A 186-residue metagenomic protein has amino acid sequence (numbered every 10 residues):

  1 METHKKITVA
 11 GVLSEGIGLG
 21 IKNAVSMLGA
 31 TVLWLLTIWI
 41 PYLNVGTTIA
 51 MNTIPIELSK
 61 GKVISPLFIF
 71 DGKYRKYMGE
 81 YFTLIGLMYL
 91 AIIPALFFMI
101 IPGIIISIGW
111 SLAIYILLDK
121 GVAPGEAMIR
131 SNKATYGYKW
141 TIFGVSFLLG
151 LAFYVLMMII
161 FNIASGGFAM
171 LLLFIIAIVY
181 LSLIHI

Functional and structural regions predicted by a protein language model:
H4-L36, L67-P94, I106-I159: Interfacial aromatic "cap" segments that immediately flank transmembrane helices in multipass membrane proteins
W34-I64, Y89-I129, S165-I184: Selective recognition of hydrophobic, aromatic-rich stretches within alpha-helical transmembrane segments of polytopic
T141, H185-I186: Terminal low-complexity interaction tails
L148, A152, L156, I160-I163 (+1 more regions): Alpha-helical hydrophobic membrane-insertion segments
